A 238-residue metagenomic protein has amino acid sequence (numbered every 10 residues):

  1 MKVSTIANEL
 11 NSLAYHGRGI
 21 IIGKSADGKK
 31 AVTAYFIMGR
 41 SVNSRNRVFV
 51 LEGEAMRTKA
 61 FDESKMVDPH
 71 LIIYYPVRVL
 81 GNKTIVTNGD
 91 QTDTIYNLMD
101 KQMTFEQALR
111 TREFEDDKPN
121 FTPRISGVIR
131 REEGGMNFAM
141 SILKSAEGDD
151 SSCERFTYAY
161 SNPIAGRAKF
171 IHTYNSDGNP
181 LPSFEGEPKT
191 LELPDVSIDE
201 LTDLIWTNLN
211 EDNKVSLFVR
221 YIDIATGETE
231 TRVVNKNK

Functional and structural regions predicted by a protein language model:
M1-K238: Conserved short alpha-helical segments that host acidic/polar catalytic motifs at enzyme active sites
